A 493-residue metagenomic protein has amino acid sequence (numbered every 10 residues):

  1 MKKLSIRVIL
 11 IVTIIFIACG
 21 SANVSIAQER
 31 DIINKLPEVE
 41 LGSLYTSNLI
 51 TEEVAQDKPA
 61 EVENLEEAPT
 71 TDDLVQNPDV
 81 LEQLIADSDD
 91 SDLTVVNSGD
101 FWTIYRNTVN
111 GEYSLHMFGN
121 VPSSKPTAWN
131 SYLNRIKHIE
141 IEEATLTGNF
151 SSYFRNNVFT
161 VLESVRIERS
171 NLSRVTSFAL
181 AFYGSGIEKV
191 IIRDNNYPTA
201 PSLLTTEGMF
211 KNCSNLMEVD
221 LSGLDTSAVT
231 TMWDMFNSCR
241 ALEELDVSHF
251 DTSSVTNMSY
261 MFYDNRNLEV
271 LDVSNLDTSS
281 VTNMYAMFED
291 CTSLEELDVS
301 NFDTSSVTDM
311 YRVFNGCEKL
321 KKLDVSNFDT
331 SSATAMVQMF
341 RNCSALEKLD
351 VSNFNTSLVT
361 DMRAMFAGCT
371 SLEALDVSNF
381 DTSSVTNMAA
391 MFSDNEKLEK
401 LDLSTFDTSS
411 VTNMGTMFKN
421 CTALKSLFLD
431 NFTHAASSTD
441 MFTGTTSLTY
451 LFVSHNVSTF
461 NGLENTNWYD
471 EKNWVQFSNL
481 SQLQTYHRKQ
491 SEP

Functional and structural regions predicted by a protein language model:
K2-L10, G20-S173, I187-S202, S222-D225 (+3 more regions): N-terminal capping/linker segments that flank leucine-rich repeat
K35, E53, K58, N64 (+11 more regions): Intrinsically disordered, low-complexity polyampholyte segments enriched for Lys and acidic residues
E112-N120, N134-L146, F159-T176, S185-L204 (+11 more regions): Structural signature of tandem-repeat unit edges
Y183, K211-N212, D234-S238, Y260-D264 (+8 more regions): Short beta-strand elements of solenoid repeat domains
